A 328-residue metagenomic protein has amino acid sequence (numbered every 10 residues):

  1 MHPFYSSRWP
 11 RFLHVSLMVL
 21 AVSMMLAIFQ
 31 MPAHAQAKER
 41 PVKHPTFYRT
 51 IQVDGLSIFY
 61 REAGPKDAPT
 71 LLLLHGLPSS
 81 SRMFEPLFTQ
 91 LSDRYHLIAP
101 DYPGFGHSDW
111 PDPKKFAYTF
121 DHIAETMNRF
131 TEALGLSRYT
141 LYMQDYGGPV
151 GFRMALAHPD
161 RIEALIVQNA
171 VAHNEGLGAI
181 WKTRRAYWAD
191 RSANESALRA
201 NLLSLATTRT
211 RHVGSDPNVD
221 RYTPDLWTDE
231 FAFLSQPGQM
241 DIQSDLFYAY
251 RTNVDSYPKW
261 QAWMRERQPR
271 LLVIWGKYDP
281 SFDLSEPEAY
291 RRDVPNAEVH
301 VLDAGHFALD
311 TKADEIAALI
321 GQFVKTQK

Functional and structural regions predicted by a protein language model:
M1-R11: N-terminal secretory signal peptides that target proteins for export/translocation
V15-I28: Bacterial N-terminal signal peptides
Q36-R49, V53-I58, A63-T70, I98 (+4 more regions): Flexible "cap/lid" subdomain of the alpha/beta-hydrolase fold that forms the substrate-access gate
L73-G76, A99: Structural cue for short, hydrophobic secondary-structure segments
G76-S79, D145: Active-site glycine-rich loops that stabilize anionic/oxyanionic intermediates across multiple enzyme folds
P78, P103-G106, A172, G305-A308: Alpha/beta-hydrolase active-site loop signature
P78-P86, L97: Serine-hydrolase catalytic-loop signature spanning alpha/beta hydrolases and amidase-signature enzymes
G305-A317: Catalytic histidine-centered segment of alpha/beta-hydrolase-like enzymes
